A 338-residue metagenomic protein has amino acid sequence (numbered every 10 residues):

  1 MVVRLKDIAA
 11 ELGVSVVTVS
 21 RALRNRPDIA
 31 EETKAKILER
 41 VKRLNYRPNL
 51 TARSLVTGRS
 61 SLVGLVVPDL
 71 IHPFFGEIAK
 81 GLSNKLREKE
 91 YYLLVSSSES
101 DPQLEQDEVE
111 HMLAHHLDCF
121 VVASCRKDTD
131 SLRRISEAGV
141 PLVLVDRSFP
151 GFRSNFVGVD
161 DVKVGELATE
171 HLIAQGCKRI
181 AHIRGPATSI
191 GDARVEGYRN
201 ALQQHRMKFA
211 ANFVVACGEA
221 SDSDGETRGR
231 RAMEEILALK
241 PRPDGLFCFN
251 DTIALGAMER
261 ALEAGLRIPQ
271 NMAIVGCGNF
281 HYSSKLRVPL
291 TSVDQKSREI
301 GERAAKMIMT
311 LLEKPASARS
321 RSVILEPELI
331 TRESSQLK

Functional and structural regions predicted by a protein language model:
M1-R4, K42-S83, E88-Y91, E99-D101 (+1 more regions): N-terminal helix-turn-helix/winged-helix DNA-binding helices and compositionally similar short basic alpha-helical
M1-S61, Q336: N-terminal helix-turn-helix DNA-binding module of bacterial transcription factors
E11, V16-R21, L55-I71, H171 (+1 more regions): Short beta-strand segments enriched in small/hydrophobic residues
R43, N84-K89, D107, L113 (+2 more regions): Bacterial carbohydrate/catabolite-sensing allosteric modules
Y46, E99-P102, A123-D128, T252: Short beta->alpha connector loops
L50-T51, L104-E108, D130-S131, A232: Short acidic active-site motifs
F120: Intrinsically disordered, low-complexity polar regions and short flexible loop motifs
K127-S136: Active-site-adjacent beta->alpha loops and helix N-cap segments on the catalytic face of soluble alpha/beta enzymes
